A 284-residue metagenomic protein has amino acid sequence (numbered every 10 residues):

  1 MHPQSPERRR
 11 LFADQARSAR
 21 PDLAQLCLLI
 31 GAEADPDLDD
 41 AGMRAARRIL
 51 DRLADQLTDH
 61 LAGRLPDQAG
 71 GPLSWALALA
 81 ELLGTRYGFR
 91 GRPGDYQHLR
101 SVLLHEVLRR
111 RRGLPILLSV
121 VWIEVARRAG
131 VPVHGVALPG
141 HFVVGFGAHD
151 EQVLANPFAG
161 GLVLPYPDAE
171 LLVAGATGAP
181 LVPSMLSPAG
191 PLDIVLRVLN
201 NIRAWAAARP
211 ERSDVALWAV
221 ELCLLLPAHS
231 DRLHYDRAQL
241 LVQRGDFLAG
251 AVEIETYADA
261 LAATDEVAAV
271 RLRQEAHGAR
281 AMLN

Functional and structural regions predicted by a protein language model:
M1-N284: A structural boundary/capping signal
